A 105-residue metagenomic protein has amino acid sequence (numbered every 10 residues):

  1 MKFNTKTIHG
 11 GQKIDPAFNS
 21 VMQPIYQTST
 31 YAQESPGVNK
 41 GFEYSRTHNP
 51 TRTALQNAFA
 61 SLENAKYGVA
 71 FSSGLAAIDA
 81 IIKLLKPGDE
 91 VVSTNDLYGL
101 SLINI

Functional and structural regions predicted by a protein language model:
M1-N49, L55-N57: N-terminal "arm"/small-domain region of PLP-dependent enzymes with the aminotransferase-like
G11, S29-T30, S73-G74, T94-D96: Fold-independent oxyanion-binding glycine-rich loops and adjacent beta-strand/coil segments at enzyme active sites
P24-I25, Y67-V69, D89-E90: Structural motif
E34-P36, I78-I81, L100-S101: Short active-site-adjacent helix-start/loop capping segments
A54-L55, A77: Hydrophobic alpha-helical segments typical of transmembrane helices and their membrane-interface/capping positions
A60-A80, T94: Short loop-beta-helix segment that forms the pyridoxal 5′-phosphate
L84-S101: Conserved PLP-anchoring active-site segment centered on the Schiff-base-forming lysine
I103-I105: Conserved small/polar residues in nucleotide/adenosyl-binding loops
